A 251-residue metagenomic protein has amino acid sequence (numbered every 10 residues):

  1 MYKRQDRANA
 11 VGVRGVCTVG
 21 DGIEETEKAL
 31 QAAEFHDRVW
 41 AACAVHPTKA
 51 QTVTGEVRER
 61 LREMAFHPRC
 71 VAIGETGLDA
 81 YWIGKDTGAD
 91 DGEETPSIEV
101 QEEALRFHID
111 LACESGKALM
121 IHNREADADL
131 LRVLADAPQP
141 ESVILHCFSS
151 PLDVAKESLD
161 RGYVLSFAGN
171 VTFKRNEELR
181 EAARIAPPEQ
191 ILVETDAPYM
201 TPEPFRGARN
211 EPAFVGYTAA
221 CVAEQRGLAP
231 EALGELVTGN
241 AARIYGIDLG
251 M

Functional and structural regions predicted by a protein language model:
K3-M251: Mid-domain alpha/beta scaffold segments of enzyme catalytic cores
